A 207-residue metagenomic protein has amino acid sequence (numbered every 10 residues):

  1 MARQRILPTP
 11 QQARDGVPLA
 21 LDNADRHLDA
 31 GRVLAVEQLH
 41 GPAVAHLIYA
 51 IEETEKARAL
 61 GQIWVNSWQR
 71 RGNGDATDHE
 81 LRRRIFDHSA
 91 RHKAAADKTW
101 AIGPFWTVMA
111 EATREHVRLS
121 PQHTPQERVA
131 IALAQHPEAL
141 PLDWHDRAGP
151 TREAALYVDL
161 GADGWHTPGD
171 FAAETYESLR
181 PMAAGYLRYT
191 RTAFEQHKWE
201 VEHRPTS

Functional and structural regions predicted by a protein language model:
M1-S207: Terminal alpha-helical segments
